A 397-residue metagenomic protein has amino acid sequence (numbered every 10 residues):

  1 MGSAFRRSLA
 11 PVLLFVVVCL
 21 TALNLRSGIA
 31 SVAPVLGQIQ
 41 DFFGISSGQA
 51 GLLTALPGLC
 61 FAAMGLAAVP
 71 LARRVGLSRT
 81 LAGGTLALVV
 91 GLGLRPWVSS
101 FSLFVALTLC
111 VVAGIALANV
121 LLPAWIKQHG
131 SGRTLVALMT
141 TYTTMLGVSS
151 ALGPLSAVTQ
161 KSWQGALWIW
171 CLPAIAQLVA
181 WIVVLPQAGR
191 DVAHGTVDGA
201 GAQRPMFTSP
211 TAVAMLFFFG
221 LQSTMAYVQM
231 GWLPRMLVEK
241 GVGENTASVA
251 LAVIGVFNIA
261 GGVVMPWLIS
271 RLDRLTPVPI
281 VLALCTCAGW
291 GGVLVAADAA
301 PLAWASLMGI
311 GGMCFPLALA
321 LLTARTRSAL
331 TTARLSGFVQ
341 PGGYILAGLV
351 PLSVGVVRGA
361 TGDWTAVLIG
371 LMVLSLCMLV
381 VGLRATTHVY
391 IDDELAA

Functional and structural regions predicted by a protein language model:
A33, P210-G262: Extracytoplasmic gate region of multi-pass secondary transporters
G44, G76, W97-S102, D273 (+1 more regions): Helix-breaking motifs and short loop linkers at transmembrane-helix boundaries and internal kinks in secondary membrane
A63-F101: Conserved MFS/SLC helix-loop-helix module at the cytosolic interface between two early adjacent transmembrane helices
M64-G76, G261-R274: Helix-to-loop junctions at the C-terminal end of transmembrane segments in multipass secondary transporters
L103, G132-R133, T140-P186: Helix-loop-helix hairpin linking two adjacent transmembrane segments in secondary transporters
L107-T144: Cytoplasmic helix-loop-helix junction between adjacent transmembrane helices in 12-TM secondary transporters
D273-A318: C-terminal transmembrane helical hairpin of 12-TM major facilitator-type secondary transporters
T326-T365, L371: A late C-terminal transmembrane helix in Major Facilitator Superfamily
